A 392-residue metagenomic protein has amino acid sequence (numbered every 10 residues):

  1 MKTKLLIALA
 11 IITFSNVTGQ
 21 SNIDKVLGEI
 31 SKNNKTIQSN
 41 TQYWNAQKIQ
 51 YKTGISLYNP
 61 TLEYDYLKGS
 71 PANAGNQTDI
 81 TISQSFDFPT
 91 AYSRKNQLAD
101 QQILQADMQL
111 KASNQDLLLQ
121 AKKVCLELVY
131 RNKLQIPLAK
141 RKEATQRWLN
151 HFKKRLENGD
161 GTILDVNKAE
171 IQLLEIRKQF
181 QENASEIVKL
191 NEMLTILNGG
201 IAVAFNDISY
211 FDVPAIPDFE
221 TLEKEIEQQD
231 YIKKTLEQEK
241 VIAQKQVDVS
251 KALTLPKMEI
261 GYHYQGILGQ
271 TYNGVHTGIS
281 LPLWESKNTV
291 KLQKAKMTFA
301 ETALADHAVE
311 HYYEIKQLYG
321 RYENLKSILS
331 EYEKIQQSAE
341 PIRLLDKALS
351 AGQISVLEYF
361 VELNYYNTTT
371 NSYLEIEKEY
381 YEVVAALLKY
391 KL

Functional and structural regions predicted by a protein language model:
K4-F14: Sec-dependent N-terminal signal peptides
L9, V17-T61, Y66, F86 (+6 more regions): Bacterial Sec-pathway N-terminal export signals of envelope proteins
I30, I82, L128, L194 (+4 more regions): Hydrophobic/aromatic residues within transmembrane alpha-helices of membrane transport systems, especially the TMDs
Q38-Q42, I55, D87-L117, L164-K168 (+4 more regions): Sec/SRP-type N-terminal targeting helices
K48, I55, L62, N114 (+20 more regions): Coiled-coil heptad-register positions
P60-Q97, I208-A215, E259-L292: Small/polar, glycine/serine/threonine/aspartate-rich low-complexity segments that form flexible
N114, E175-G200, E340-L392: Short segments within alpha-helical structural elements
D116-Q229, L318-R321, L325, Y366: Periplasmic alpha-helical coiled-coil/stalk elements that build and connect Gram-negative outer-membrane
